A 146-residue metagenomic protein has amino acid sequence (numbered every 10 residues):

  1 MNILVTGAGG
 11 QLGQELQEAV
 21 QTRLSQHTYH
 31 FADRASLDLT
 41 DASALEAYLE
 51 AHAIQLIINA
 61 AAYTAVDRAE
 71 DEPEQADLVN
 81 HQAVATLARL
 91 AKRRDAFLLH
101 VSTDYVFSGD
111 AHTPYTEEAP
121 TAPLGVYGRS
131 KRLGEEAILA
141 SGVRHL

Functional and structural regions predicted by a protein language model:
M1-T22: N-terminal Rossmann NAD(P)H-binding glycine-rich loop of SDR-like oxidoreductase domains
N2, T28, A53-Q55, F97 (+1 more regions): Structural signature of beta-strand start/N-cap positions in the alpha/beta core of ABC transporter nucleotide-binding
T6, A32, I57-A61, L98-T103 (+1 more regions): SDR active-site strand-loop-helix element
G13, V66-D67, F107-G109: Glycine/Thr-rich phosphate-binding loops of Rossmann-like dinucleotide-binding domains
T22-Q26, R93-D95: Short helix-capping segments at alpha-helix termini
L24-A47: Adenosine-cofactor binding site in Rossmann-like domains, unifying the SAM/SAH pocket of S-adenosylmethionine-dependent
A42-V79, L90: NAD(P)H-binding glycine-rich loop region in Rossmannoid oxidoreductase-like domains and their noncatalytic homologs
D71, L78, A83-T86, R93 (+1 more regions): Catalytic helix-loop patch of NAD(P)-dependent Rossmann-fold dehydrogenases
